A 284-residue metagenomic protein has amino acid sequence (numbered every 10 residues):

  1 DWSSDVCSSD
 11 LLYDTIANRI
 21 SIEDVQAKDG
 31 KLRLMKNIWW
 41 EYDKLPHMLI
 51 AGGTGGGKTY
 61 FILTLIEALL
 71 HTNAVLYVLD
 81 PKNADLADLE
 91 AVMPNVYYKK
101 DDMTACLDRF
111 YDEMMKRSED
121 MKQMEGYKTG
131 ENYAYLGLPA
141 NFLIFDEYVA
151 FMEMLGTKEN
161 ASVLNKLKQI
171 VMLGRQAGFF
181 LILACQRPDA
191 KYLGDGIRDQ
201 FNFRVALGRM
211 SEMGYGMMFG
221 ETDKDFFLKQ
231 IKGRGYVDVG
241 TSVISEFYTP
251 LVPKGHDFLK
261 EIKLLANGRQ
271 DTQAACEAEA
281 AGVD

Functional and structural regions predicted by a protein language model:
D1-V6: Single conserved hydrophobic/aromatic residue that forms the stacking wall/gate of nucleotide- or nucleobase-binding
C7-Q123, N141-F142, V149-M210, F219 (+3 more regions): P-loop NTPase catalytic phosphate-binding loop
D10-L11, M154, K166, I197-V205 (+1 more regions): Conserved P-loop NTPase motor module
K122-N132: Short, glycine/acidic-rich hinge or "gate" loops at secondary-structure transitions that mediate conformational
N132-N141: Short basic/glycine-enriched coil/helix segment immediately N-terminal to the Walker B
L228-R234: A short, compositionally biased
